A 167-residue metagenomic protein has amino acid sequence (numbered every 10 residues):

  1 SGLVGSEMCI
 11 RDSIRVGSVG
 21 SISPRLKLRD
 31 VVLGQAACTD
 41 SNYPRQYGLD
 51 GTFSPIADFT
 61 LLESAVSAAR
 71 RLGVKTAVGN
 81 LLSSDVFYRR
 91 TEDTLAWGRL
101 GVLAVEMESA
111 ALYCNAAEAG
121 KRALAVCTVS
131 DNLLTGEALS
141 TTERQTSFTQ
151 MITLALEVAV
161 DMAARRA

Functional and structural regions predicted by a protein language model:
G2-V4, M8-I10: Short, small-residue-biased leader/transition segments that mark boundaries at the very start of proteins
K27-Q35: Structural signature of FAD isoalloxazine-binding scaffolds in flavoprotein oxidoreductases
A36-T52: Acidic/polar active-site rim loop that often engages polyanionic ligands
T52-L100: Active-site rim beta-loop-alpha module in soluble metabolic enzymes
S64-L72, N115, L154-R165: Generic non-transmembrane alpha-helical segments
A110-R144: Zn-dependent metallopeptidase/amidohydrolase metal-coordination segment
L133-A167: His/Asp/Glu-rich mid-to-C-terminal helical/loop segments that flank catalytic regions of hydrolases
